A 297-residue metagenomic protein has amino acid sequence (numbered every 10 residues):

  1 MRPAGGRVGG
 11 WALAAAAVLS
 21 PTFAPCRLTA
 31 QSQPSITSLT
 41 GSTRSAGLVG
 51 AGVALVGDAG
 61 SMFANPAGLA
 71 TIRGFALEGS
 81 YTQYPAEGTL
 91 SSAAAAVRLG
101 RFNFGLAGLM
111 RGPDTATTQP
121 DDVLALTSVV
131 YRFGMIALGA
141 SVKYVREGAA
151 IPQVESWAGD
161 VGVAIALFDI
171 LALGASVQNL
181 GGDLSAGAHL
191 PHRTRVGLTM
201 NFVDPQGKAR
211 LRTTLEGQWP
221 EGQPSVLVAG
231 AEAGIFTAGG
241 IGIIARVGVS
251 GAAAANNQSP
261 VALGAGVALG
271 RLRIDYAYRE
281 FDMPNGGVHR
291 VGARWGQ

Functional and structural regions predicted by a protein language model:
M1-T37: Cleavable N-terminal export/targeting peptides
Q31-Q297: Subset of outer-membrane beta-barrel
